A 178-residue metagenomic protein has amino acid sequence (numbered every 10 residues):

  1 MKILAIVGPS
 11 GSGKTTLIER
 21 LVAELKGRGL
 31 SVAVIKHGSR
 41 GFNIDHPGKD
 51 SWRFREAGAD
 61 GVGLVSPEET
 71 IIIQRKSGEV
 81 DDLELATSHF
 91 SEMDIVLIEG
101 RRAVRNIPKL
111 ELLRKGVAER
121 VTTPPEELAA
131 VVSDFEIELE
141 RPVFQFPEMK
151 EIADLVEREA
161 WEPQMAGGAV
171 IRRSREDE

Functional and structural regions predicted by a protein language model:
I6: Hydrophobic anchor at the beta1->P-loop junction of P-loop NTPases
S10: The conserved Walker
K14: Conserved lysine of the Walker
R20-G78: N-terminal phosphate/diphosphate-binding loop that engages ATP/GTP or pyrophosphate donors across diverse enzyme folds
G27, F146-E178: C-terminal accessory "lid"/substrate-recognition subdomains
Q74-V104: Phosphate-binding/switch loop-helix module in NTP-utilizing enzymes
V96-I98, K109-R114, E127-D134: Short, hydrophobic beta-strand segments that form beta-sheet elements in well-ordered domains
A103-P124: Conserved C-terminal guanine-recognition region of P-loop GTPase G domains, centered on the G4
